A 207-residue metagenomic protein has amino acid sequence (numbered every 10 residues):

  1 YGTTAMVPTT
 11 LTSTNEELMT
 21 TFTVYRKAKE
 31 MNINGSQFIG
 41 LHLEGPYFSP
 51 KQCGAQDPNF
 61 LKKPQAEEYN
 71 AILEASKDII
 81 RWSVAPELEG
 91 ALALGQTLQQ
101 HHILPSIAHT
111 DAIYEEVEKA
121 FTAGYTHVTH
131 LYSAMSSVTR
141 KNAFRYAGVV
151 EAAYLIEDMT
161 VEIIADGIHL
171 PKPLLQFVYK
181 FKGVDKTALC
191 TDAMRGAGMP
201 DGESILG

Functional and structural regions predicted by a protein language model:
Y1-T20, S36-S49, S76-E87, I103-S106 (+2 more regions): Divalent metal-dependent hydrolysis catalytic cores, especially in the metallo-beta-lactamase
T14-T20, E87-E89, H102-Y114, I164-F181 (+1 more regions): Active-site glycine- and acidic-residue-rich loops that bind and position anionic ligands or nucleotide-like cofactors
T21-V24, Q65-E67, N142-V149: Charged helix-capping and loop-helix junction motifs
R26-K29, G95-H102, Y179: Surface-exposed amphipathic alpha-helices with a cationic face
E30-S36, A75, Q100-H101, K182-G183: Short helix-capping segments at alpha-helix termini
S49-E74: Conserved phosphate-binding/catalytic loop of the ribokinase/pfkB sugar-kinase fold
A71, I79-T139: Extended, charged catalytic domains and RNA/DNA-binding interfaces, predominantly in divalent-metal-using enzymes
E116-G207: Active-site-adjacent C-terminal substructures of enzyme catalytic domains
